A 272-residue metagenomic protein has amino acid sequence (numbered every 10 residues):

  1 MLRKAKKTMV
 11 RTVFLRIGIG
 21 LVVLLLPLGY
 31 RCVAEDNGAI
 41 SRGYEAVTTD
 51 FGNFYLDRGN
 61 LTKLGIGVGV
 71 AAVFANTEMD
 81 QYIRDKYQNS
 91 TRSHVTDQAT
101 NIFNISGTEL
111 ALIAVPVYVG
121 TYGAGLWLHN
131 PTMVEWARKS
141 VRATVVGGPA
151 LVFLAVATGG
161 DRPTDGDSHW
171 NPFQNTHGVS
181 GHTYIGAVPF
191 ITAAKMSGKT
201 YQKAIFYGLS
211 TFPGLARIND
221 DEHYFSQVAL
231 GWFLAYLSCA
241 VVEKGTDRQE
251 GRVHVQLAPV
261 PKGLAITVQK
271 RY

Functional and structural regions predicted by a protein language model:
L2-A5, M9-L21, L26-K63, N104-L112 (+1 more regions): Replace "edges of transmembrane helices
L64-A72, Y118-T121: Short, glycine/alanine-rich hydrophobic alpha-helices that insert into or span membranes
V70-Q81: Alpha-helical transmembrane segments of multi-pass membrane proteins
A75, G123-A124: Juxtamembrane "helix exit" motif at the C-terminal ends of alpha-helical transmembrane segments in multi-pass membrane
Y82-T91, A99, G166-Q174: Flexible, solvent-exposed loop segments that connect beta-strands
V95-V117: Interfacial helix-start motif at the membrane-water boundary
